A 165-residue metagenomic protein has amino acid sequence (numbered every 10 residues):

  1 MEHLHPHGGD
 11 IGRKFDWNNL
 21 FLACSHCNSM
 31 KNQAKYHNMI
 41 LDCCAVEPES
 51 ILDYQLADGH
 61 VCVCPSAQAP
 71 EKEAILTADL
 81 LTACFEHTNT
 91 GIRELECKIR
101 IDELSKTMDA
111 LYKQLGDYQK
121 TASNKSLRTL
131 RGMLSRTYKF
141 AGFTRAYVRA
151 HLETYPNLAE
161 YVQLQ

Functional and structural regions predicted by a protein language model:
M1-L22, A34-L52: Histidine-centered nuclease catalytic patch
S25-N28: Cys/His-coordinated zinc-binding microdomains
K31: Cys/His-rich microdomains that often coordinate metals
K35-Q119: Conserved, surface-exposed functional patches that form binding/active-site neighborhoods
L80-Q165: C-terminal, charged low-complexity interaction regions
